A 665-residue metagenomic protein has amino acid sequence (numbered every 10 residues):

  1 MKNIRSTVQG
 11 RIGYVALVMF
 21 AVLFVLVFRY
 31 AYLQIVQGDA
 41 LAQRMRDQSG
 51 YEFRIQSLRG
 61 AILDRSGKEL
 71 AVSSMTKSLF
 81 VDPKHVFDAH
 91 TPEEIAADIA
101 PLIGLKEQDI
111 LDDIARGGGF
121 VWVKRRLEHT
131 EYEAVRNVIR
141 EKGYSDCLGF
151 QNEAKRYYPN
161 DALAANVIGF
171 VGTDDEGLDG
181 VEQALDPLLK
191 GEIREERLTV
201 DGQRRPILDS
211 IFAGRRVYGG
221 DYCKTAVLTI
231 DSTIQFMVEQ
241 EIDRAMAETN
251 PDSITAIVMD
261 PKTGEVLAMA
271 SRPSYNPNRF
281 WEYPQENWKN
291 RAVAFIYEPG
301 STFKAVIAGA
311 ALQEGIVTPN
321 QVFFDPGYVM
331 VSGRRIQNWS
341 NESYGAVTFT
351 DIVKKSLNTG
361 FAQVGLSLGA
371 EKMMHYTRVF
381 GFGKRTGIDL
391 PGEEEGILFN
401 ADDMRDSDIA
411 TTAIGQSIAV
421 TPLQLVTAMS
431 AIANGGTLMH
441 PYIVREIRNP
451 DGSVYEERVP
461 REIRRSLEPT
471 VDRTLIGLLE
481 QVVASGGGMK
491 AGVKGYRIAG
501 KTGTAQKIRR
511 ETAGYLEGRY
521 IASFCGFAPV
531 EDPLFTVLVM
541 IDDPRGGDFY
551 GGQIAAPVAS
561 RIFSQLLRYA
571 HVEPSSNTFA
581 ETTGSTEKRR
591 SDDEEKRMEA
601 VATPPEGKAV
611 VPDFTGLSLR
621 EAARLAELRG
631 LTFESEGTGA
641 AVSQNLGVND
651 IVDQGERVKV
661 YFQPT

Functional and structural regions predicted by a protein language model:
S6-A40: Hydrophobic alpha-helical transmembrane signal-anchor segments
S49-Y51, L79-A89, A96-I99, G117-R126 (+10 more regions): Second-shell loop/turn segments in exported
F53, S57-G104: Juxtamembrane extramembrane loops of integral membrane proteins
R54-L58, N250-S253, P441, S635 (+1 more regions): Short, small/polar residue-rich loop motifs at catalytic or cofactor-binding pockets
A71, D201-V217, I230, I254-S301 (+1 more regions): Beta-lactam-recognizing serine transpeptidase/beta-lactamase-like catalytic domain environment
E94-A97, P101, D113-C223, V539: Small/polar-residue-rich segments within soluble enzyme cores
I211-I254: Conserved, well-ordered alpha-helix/loop/beta-strand core segments that scaffold catalytic motifs
G495, R509, V539-Q553, V558-T665: Ligand-recognition elements built from short beta-strands and adjacent flexible loops
